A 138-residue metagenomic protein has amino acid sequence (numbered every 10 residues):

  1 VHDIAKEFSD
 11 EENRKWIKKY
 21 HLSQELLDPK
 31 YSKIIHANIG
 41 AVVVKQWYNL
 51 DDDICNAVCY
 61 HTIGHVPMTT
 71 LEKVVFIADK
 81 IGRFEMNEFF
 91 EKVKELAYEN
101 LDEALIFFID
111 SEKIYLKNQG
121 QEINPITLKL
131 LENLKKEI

Functional and structural regions predicted by a protein language model:
V1-F107: Divalent metal-dependent catalytic cores for phosphoryl transfer on phosphate-bearing substrates
L101-Q119: Long, amphipathic alpha-helical surface segments
I114-I138: Charged phosphate-binding loop/patch that engages nucleotide di/tri-phosphates or the phosphate backbone of nucleic
